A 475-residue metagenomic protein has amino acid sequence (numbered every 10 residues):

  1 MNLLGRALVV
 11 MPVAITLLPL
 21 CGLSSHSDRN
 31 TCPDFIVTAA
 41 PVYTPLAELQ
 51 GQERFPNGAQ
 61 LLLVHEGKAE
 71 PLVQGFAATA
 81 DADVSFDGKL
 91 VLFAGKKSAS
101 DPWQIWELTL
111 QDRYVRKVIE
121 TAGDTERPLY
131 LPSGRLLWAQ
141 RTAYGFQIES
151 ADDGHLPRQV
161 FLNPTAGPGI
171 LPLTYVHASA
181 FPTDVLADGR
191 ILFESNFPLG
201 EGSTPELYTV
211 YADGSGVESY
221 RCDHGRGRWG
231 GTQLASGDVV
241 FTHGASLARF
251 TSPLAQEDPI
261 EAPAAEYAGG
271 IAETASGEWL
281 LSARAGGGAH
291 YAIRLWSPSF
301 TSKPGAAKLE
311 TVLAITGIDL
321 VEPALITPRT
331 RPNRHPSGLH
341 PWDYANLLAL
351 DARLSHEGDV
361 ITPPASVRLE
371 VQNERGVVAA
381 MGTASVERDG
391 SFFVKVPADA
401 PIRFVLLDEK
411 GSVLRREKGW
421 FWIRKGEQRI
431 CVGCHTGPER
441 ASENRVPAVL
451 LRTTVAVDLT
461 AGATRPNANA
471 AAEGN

Functional and structural regions predicted by a protein language model:
F35-L46, L90-A94, L136-R141, I191-S195 (+2 more regions): Residue position within the beta-strands of beta-propeller blades
G58-Q60, S100-W106, F146-F161, E201-Y208 (+2 more regions): Structural motif
H65-A78, T109-D124, F161-A178, Y211-G227 (+3 more regions): Multi-bladed beta-propeller domains
E70-Q74, G376-D389: Short, acidic Ser/Thr/Gly-rich low-complexity loop/linker segments typical of extracellular and cell-surface proteins
F76-F86, L90, A122-R135, H177-E194 (+3 more regions): Conserved beta-propeller blade repeats
P102-Q104, Y114-F161, G169-S179: Asp-box/WD-like beta-propeller blade repeats and closely related beta-sheet repeat scaffolds
W106, L137-W138, F161, R190-E194 (+2 more regions): C-type cytochrome heme c attachment motif
T316-D319, R388-N475: Sequence context surrounding c-type heme c attachment/ligation sites in exported
